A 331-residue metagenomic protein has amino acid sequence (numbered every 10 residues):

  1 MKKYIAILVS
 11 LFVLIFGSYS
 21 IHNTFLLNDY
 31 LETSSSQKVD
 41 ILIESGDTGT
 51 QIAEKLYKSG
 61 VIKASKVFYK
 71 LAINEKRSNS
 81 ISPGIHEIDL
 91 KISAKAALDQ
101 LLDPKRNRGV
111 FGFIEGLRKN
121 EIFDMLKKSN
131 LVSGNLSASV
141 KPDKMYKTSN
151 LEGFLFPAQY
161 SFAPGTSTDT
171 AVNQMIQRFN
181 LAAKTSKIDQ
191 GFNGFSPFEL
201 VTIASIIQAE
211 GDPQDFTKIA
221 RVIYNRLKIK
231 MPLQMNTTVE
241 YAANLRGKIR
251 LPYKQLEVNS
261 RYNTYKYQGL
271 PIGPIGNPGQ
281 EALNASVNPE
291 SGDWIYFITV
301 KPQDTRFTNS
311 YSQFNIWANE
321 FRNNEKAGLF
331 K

Functional and structural regions predicted by a protein language model:
M1-Y4: Positively charged n-region of N-terminal signal peptides that target proteins for export
A6-S20: Hydrophobic membrane-insertion alpha-helices, especially the h-region of bacterial N-terminal signal peptides
I7-L8, S36, T50, G194: Generic hydrophobic-segment detector
I7-S10, K38-V39, I43, S78-S80 (+5 more regions): Short low-complexity stretches enriched in small and charged residues
V13-F16, I52, I206: Hydrophobic core
Y19-T185: Signal peptide-directed extracytoplasmic domains
K128-S133, M145-K331: Bacterial extracytoplasmic/cell-wall-associated proteins, especially those involved in peptidoglycan
